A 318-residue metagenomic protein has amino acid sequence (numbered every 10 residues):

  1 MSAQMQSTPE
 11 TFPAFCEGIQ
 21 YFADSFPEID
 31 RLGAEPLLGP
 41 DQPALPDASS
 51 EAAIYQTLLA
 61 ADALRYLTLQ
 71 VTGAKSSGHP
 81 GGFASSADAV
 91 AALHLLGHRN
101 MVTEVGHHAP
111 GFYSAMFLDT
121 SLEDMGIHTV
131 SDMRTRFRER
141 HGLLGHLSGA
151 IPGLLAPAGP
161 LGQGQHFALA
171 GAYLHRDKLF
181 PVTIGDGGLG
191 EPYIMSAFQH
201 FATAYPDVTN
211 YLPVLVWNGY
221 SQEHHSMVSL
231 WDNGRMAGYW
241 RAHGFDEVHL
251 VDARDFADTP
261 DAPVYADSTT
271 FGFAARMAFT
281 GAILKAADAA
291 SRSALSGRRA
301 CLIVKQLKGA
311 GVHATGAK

Functional and structural regions predicted by a protein language model:
S2-D119: N-terminal amphipathic, basic-rich helices that act as targeting or association modules
Q6-P9, S131, G234: Generic detection of intrinsically disordered/low-complexity segments and helix-coil linkers/edges
F12-P46, E123-H141, D252-A278: Charged, glycine/proline-rich intrinsically disordered loops and linkers
S49-A61, R136-F137, M277-K285: A short, flexible low-complexity segment enriched in Lys/Arg and Gly/Pro that occurs in N-terminal basic tails
T57, R65-A74, F83-Y205, L230: Cofactor-binding active-site loop characterized by glycine-rich and histidine/acidic residues
L143, L147-K318: Glycine-rich ThDP/TPP pyrophosphate-binding loop and its adjacent helix/strand module within ThDP-dependent enzymes
